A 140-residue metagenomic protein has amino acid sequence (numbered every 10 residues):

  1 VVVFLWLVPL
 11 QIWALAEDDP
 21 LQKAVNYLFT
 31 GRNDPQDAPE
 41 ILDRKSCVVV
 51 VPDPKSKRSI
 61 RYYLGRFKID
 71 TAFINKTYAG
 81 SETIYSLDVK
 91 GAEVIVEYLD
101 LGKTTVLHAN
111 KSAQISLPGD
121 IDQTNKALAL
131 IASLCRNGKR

Functional and structural regions predicted by a protein language model:
V1-W6: Sec-dependent signal peptide recognition, specifically the positively charged N-region followed immediately by
P9-Q11: N-terminal signal peptide c-region/cleavage motif recognized by signal peptidases
A14-Y78, R136-N137: N-terminal secretory signal peptides
E17-Q22, Q36, E40, E82 (+3 more regions): Glutamate identity and glutamate-enriched acidic tracts
L28, C47-V51, I84-V89, V94-V96 (+1 more regions): Hydrophobic beta-strand residues in large extracellular and virion-surface proteins
G65-R66, D70-V106: Non-transmembrane, membrane-adjacent beta-strand/coil modules in membrane-associated proteins and peripheral
V106-R140: C-terminal partner/receptor-binding element of secreted or periplasmic proteins
